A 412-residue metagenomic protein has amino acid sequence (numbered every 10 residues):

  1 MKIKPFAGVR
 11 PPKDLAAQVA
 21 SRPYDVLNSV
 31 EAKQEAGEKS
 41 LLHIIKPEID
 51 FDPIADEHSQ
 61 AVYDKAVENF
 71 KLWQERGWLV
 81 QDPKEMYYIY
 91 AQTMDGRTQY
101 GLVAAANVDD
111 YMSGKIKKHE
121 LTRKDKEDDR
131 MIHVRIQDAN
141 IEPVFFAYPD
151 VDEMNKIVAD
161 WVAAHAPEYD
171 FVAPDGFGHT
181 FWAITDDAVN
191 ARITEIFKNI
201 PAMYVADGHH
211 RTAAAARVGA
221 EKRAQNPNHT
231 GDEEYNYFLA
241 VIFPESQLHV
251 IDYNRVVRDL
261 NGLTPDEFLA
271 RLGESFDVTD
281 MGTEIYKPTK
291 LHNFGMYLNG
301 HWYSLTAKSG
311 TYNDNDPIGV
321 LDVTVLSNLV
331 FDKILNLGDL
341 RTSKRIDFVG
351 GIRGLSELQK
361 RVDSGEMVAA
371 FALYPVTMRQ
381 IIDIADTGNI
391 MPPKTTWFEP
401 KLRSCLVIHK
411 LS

Functional and structural regions predicted by a protein language model:
M1-S412: Surface-exposed, charge/polar-rich loops and edge strands
